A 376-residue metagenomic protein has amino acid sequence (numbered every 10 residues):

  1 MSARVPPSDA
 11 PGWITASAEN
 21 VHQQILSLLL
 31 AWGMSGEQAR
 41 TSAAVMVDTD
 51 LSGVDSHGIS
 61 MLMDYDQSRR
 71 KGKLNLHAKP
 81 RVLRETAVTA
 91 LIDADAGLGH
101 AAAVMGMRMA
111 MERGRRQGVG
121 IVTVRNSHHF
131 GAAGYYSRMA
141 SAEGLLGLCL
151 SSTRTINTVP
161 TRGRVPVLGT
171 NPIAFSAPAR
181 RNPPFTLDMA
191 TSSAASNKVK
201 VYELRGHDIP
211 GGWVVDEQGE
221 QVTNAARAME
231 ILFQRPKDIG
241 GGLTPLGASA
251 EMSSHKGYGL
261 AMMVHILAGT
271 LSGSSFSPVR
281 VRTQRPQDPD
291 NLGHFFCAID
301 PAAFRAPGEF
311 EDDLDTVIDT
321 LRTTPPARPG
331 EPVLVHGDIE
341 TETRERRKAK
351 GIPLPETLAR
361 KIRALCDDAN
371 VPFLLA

Functional and structural regions predicted by a protein language model:
S2-S8, G12-V21, A31, I266 (+2 more regions): Catalytic-core signal marking the mid-to-C-terminal active-site face
W13-V21, M34-S60, L74-E85, D288-N291: N-terminal glycine-rich anion-binding loops that anchor highly charged ligand groups
A16, N20, Q24, M34-T41 (+12 more regions): Conserved active-site and cofactor/substrate-binding residues in soluble primary-metabolism enzymes
H57-M111: Active-site cofactor/substrate anionic-group-binding motifs, chiefly glycine- and Lys/Arg-rich phosphate-binding loops
A87-R180, T186-S192: A generic, well-ordered mixed alpha/beta core segment in the N-terminal half of proteins
N157-Q234: Phosphate/diphosphate-binding glycine-rich loops and adjacent basic-rich segments that engage nucleotide
D208-F276, T283: Secondary-shell segments that build the walls of catalytic and ion/ligand-binding clefts
